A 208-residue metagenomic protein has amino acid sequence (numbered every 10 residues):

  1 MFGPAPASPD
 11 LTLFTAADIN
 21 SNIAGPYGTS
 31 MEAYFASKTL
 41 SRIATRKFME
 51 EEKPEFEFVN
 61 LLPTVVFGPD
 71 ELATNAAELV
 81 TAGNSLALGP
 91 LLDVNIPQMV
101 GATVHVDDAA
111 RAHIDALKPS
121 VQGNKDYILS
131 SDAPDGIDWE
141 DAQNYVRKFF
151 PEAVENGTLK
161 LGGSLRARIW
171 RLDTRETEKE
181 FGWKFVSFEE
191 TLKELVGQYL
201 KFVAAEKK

Functional and structural regions predicted by a protein language model:
M1, V66-G68, A109: Conserved sequence/active-site signature of Rossmann-fold short-chain dehydrogenase/reductase
M1-T29: Conserved Rossmann-fold NAD(P)-dependent oxidoreductase catalytic core, especially the SDR/UDP-sugar
I19-V59: Active-site Tyr-X1-5-Lys
I23-S30, P69, A73-V104: A conserved pocket-lining segment of Rossmann-fold NAD(P)-dependent short-chain dehydrogenase/reductase
E52-E55, G68-G83, A116-Y127: Glycine/proline-rich active-site loop of Rossmann-fold NAD(P)-dependent oxidoreductases
L62-P63: Conserved SDR Rossmann-fold cofactor-binding beta-strand/turn motif
V100, A110-G162, K193-Y199, V203-K208: Mid/C-terminal beta-alpha module of Rossmann-like enzyme folds, strongest in SDR-family dehydrogenases/epimerases
G163-G182: Conserved C-terminal active-site "lid" loop/helix of NAD(P)H-dependent oxidoreductases that clamps the redox cofactor
